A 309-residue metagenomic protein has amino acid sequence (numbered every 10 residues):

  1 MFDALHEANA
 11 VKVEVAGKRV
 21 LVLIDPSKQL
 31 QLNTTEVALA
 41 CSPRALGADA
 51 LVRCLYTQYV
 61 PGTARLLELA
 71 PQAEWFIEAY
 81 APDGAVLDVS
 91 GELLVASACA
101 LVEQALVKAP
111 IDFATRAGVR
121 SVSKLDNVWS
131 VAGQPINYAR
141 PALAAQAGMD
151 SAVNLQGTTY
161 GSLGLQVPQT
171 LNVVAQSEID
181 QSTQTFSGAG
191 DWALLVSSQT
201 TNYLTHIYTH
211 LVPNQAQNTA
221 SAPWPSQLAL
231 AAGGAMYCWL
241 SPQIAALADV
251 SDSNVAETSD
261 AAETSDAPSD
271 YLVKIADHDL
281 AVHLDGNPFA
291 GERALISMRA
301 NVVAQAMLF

Functional and structural regions predicted by a protein language model:
M1-V89, L94-F309: Active-site proximal loop and beta-alpha junction motif in alpha/beta enzyme cores
